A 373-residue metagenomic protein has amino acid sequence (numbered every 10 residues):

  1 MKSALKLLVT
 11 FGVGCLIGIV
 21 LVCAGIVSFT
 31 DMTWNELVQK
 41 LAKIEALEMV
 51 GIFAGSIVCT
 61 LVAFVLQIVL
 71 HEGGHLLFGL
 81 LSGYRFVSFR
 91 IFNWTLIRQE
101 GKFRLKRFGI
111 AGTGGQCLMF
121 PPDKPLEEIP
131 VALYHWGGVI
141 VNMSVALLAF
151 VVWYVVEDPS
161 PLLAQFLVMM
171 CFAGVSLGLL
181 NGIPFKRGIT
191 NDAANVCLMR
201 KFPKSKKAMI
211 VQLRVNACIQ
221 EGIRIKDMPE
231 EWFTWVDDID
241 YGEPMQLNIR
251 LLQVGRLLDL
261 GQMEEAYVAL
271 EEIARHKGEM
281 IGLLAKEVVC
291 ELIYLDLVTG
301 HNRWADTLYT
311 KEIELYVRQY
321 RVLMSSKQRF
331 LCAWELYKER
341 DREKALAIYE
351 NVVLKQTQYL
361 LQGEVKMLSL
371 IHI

Functional and structural regions predicted by a protein language model:
M1-T60: Topogenic membrane-insertion module of multi-pass membrane proteins
C59-D123: Small-residue-rich helix-interface/hinge motifs
D123-E221: Hydrophobic transmembrane alpha-helical segments that form the core helix bundle of multi-pass membrane enzymes
N195-Q246, L251-V254: Charged, amphipathic alpha-helical linkers/stalks
M228-D238, E264-H276, H301-V317, D341-V353: Alpha-helical repeat scaffolds
D259, M280-Y320, M324-S326, Y337-K338: Alpha-helical adaptor scaffolds
I371-I373: Conserved small/polar residues in nucleotide/adenosyl-binding loops
